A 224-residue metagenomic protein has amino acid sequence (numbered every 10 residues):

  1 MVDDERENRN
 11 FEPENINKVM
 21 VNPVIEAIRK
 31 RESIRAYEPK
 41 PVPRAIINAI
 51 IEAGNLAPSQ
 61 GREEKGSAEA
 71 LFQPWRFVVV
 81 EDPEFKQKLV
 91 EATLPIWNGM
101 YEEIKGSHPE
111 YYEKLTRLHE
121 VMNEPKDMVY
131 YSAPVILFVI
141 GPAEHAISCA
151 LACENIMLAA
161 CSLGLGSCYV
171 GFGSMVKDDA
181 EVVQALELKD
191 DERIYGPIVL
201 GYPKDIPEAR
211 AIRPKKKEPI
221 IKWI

Functional and structural regions predicted by a protein language model:
V2-Y131, I224: N-terminal amphipathic, basic helical "cap/leader" segment at the start of enzyme domains
G54, V135-A185: Small-aliphatic-rich amphipathic alpha-helix that forms the alpha element of a beta-alpha
E69-F72, M128-Y131, S162, L186-D191 (+1 more regions): Solvent-exposed alpha-helices and their adjacent loops that cap or buttress functional pockets in soluble metabolic
P74-W75, A133-I136, I194-Y195: Short, surface-exposed beta-edge/turn micro-motifs
E81, V139-G141, Y202: Short, structured patches in soluble enzyme cores that scaffold and shape functional sites
L94-P95, C153-M157, L186-E187, P214-K215: Short, solvent-exposed amphipathic alpha-helical segments in soluble enzyme and RNA/protein-processing domains
M100-H108, L186-R210: A glycine-rich helix N-cap at a beta->alpha junction
E208-I224: Phosphate/diphosphate-binding glycine-rich loops and adjacent basic-rich segments that engage nucleotide
